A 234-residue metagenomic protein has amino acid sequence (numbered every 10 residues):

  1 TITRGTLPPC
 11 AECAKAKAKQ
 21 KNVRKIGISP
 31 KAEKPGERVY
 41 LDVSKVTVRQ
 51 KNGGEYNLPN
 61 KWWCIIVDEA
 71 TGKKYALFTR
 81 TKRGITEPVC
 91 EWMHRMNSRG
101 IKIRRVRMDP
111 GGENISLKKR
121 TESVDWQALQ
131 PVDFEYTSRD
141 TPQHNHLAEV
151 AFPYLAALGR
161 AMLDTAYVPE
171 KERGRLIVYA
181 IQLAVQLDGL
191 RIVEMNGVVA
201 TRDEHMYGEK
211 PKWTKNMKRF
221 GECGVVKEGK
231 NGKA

Functional and structural regions predicted by a protein language model:
I2-L155, M206-A234: Retroviral integrase
R95, L158, L187: Solvent-exposed, charged/polar functional surfaces in cytosolic regulatory/catalytic domains
R99-G100, G159, R173: Short, intrinsically disordered/low-complexity patches at protein termini and at juxtamembrane boundaries
I101-K102, D164, G197: Secondary-structure boundary/capping residues
F152, A156, Q182-V185: Two-component system phosphotransfer/interaction surface
P153-A166: A polyampholytic, Gly/Pro-enriched intrinsically disordered region
Y167-K230: Charged, gly/pro-enriched flexible loop segments at helix/strand junctions
